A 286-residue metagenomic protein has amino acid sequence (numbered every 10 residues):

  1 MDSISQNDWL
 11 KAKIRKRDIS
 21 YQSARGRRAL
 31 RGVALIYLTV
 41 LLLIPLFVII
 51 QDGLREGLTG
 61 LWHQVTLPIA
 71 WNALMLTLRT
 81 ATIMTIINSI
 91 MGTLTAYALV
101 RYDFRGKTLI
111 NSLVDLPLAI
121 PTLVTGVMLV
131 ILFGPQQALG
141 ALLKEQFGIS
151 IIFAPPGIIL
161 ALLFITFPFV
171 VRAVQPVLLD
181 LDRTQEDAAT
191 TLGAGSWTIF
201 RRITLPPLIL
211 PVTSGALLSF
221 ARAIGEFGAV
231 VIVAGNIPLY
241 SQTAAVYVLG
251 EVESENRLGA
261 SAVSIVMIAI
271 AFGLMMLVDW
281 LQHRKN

Functional and structural regions predicted by a protein language model:
M1-A24: Short, Lys/Arg-rich, polar N-terminal cytosolic tail immediately upstream of the first transmembrane signal-anchor
D2-W9, A29-V33, I44, V48 (+5 more regions): C-terminal transmembrane helix and the adjacent membrane-cytosol boundary/short C-terminal tail of inner/organellar
K16-R28, I49-I86, R101-Y102, E251-R257: Periplasmic/extracellular loop-to-transmembrane helix junction in inner-membrane transport proteins
K16-Y21, L58-T66, W71, K107 (+3 more regions): Membrane-interfacial helix termini and adjacent extracytoplasmic/periplasmic loops of multi-pass transporters
D18-Q22, I83-D115, V127-I131, L142 (+2 more regions): Transmembrane-helix boundary motif in ABC transporter permease subunits
A24-R27, L61, P68, V230-M276 (+1 more regions): Interhelical loop and adjacent transmembrane-helix boundary motif in polytopic membrane transport permeases
G32-Y37, L116, I120, F164-R183 (+2 more regions): Transmembrane alpha-helices
V40, M75, R79-M91, T95 (+6 more regions): Hydrophobic alpha-helical transmembrane segments of multipass integral membrane proteins, especially permease/channel
